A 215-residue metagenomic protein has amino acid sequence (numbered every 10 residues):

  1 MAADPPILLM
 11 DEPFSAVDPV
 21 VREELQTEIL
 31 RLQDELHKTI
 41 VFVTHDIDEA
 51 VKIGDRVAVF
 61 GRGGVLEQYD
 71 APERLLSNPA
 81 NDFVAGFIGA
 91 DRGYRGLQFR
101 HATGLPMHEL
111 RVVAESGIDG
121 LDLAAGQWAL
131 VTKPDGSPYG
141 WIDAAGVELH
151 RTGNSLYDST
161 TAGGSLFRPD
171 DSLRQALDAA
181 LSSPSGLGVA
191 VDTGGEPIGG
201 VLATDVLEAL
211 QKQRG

Functional and structural regions predicted by a protein language model:
A3-D4: Conserved signature/switch motifs of ABC ATPase nucleotide-binding domains
L8-E12: Catalytic Walker B motif of ABC-type/P-loop ATPase nucleotide-binding domains
S15-V17: ABC ATPase nucleotide-binding domain "signature" loop
R22-H37: Helical segment within the ABC ATPase nucleotide-binding domain
H37-V43: Conserved H-loop
A50-K52: A short, surface-exposed alpha-helical micro-motif characterized by mixed small hydrophobic and charged/polar residues
R62-I88: Conserved beta-strand-loop-alpha-helix hinge in the C-terminal portion of ABC ATPase nucleotide-binding domains
H108-D135, E148-R151, A162-G215: The conserved cystathionine-beta-synthase
